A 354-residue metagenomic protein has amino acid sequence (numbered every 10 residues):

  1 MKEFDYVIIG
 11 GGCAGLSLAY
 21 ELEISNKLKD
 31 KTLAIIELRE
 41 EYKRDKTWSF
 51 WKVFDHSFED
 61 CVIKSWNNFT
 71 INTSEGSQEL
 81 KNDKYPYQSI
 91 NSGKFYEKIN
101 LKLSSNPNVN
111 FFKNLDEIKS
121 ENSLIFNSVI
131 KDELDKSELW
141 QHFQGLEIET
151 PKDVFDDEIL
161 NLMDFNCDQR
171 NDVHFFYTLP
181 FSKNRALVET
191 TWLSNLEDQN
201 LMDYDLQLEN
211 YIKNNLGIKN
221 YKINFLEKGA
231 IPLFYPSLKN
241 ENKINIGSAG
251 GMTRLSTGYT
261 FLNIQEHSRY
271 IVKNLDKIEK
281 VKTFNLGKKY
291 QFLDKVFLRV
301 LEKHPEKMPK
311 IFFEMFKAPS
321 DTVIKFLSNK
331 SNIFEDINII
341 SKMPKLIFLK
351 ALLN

Functional and structural regions predicted by a protein language model:
M1-A14, A34: Beta1/beta-strand and adjacent pyrophosphate-binding region of the FAD-binding site in flavoprotein oxidoreductases
M1-Y6, S25-D30, D116-E117: Extreme N-terminal leader/targeting segments of oxidoreductases
G11, E21, K102-K219, F234-K239: Predominantly flavin-linked oxidoreductase catalytic cores and closely associated redox partners
S17, E21-E75, K94, Q144 (+1 more regions): N-terminal FAD cofactor-binding segment of flavoenzymes
T178, N240-S256: Short FAD-binding loop at a beta-strand-to-alpha-helix junction that anchors the flavin cofactor in diverse
E197-E227, S237, E241-I244, Q265-K289: Flavin-binding catalytic cores
A249, T253-Y270: A conserved FAD-binding loop/helix module that cradles the flavin
Q265, R269-N354: Long, low-complexity C-terminal extensions of enzymes
